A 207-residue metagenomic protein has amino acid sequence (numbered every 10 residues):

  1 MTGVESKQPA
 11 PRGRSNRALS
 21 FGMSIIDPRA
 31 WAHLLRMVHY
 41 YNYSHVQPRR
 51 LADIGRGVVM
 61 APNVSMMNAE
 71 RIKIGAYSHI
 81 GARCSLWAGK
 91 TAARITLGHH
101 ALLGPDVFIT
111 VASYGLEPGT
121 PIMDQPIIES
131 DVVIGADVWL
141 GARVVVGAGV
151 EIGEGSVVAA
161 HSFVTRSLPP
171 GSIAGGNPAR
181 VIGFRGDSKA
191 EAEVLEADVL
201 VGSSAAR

Functional and structural regions predicted by a protein language model:
G3-I25, I122-A148, N177-R207: C-terminal segments of enzyme domains that contribute to small-molecule binding surfaces
S6-M66, A206-R207: Extended, small-residue-rich solenoid/repeat segments and analogous flexible loops that form exposed scaffolds
N42, V64-V150, F184-G186: Flexible, glycine/small-residue-enriched loop-and-beta-strand segment within the central core of proteins
H79, W139, V157, I173-G175: Short-chain dehydrogenase/reductase
G141-V157, S162-R166: Beta-rich strand-turn-strand
F163-T165, I173, V181: Conserved hydrophobic/aromatic beta-strand scaffold that supports enzyme active sites
